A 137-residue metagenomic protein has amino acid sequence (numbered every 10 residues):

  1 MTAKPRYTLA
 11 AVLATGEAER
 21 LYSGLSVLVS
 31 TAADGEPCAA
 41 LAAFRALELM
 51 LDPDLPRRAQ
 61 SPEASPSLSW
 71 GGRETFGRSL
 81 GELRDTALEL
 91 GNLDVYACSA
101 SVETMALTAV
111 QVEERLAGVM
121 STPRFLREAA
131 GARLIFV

Functional and structural regions predicted by a protein language model:
T2-A10: Secretory/periplasmic and organellar redox-cofactor proteins
A10-Y22, G71: Short, glycine-rich nucleotide/cofactor-binding loops
L21-G35, A40: Histidine-anchored nucleotide/phosphate-binding helix
C38-F44, Y96-S99: Short internal beta-strands
A46-A59: N-terminal beta-loop-helix "entrance" segment that forms/cooperates in small-molecule cofactor or anionic ligand
P56-Q60, E113-L116: Short, hinge-like loop/turn segments at secondary-structure boundaries
R58-D94: A glycine-rich helix N-cap at a beta->alpha junction
L80-V137: A charged, amphipathic interaction segment
